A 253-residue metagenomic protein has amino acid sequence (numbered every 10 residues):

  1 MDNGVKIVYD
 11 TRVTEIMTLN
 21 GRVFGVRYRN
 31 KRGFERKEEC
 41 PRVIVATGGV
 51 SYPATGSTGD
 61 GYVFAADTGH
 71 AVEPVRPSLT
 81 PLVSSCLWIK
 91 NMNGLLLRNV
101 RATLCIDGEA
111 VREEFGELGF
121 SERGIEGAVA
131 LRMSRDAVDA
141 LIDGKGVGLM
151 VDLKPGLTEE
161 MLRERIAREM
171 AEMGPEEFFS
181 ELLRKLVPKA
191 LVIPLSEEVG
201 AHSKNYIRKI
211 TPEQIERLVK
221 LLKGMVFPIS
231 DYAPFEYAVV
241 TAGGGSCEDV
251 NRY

Functional and structural regions predicted by a protein language model:
M1-K6: N-terminal Rossmann-like dinucleotide/flavin-binding domain of flavoprotein oxidoreductases that bind FAD/FMN
I7-Y9, V45, V72-V75, D231-A233: General beta-strand structural signal in soluble alpha/beta enzymes
Y9-R22: A conserved short coil-to-beta-strand element within the FAD-binding core of flavoproteins
Y9-T11, I193-Y253: A glycine-rich dinucleotide-binding beta-alpha-beta segment and adjacent secondary-structure elements that constitute
G25-N30, L104: Short beta-strand segments that buttress and anchor functional surface loops
R32-R42, E113-G116: Core beta-strand elements of the Rossmann-like FAD/NAD(P) dinucleotide-binding domain in flavoenzyme oxidoreductases
R42-W88: Glycine-rich loop(s) and the adjacent beta-strand/alpha-helix scaffold that form part
A71-R76, P81-Y206, I210: An anion/pyrophosphate-binding glycine-rich loop and adjacent beta-alpha core in soluble alpha-beta enzymes
